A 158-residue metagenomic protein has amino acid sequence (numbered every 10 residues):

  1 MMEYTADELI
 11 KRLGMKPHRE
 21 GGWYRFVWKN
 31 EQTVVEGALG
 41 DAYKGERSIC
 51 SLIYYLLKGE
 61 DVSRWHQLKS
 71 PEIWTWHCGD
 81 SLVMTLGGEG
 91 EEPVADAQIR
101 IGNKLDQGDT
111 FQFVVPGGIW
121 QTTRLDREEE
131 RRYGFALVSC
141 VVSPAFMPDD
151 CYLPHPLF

Functional and structural regions predicted by a protein language model:
M2-F113, T123, E128-F135, S143-M147 (+1 more regions): Non-catalytic, conserved peripheral segments adjacent to functional cores
